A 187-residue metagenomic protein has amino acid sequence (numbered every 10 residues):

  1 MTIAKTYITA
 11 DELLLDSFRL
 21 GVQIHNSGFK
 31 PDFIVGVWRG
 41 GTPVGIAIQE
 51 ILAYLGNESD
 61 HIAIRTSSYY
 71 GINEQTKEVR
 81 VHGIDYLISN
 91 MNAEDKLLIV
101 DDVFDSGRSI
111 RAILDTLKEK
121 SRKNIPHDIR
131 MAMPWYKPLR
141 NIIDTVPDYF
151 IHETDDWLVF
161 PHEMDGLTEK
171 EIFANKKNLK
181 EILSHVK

Functional and structural regions predicted by a protein language model:
M1-K187: PRPP-associated nucleotide enzymes
